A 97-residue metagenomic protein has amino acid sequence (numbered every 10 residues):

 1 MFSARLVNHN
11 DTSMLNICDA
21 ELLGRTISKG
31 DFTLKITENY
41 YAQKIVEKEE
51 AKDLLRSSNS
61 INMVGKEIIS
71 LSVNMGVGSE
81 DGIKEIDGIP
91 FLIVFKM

Functional and structural regions predicted by a protein language model:
M1-E49, D53, G82: Conserved mixed alpha/beta catalytic, RNA-binding, or beta-rich assembly cores of soluble enzyme, regulatory
D11, S57, G88-P90: A generic structural signal for well-ordered coil/turn residues at beta-strand boundaries that shape enzyme active-site
L55-I61: Short active-site oxyanion
N62-M97: Short, compact, well-ordered microdomains
